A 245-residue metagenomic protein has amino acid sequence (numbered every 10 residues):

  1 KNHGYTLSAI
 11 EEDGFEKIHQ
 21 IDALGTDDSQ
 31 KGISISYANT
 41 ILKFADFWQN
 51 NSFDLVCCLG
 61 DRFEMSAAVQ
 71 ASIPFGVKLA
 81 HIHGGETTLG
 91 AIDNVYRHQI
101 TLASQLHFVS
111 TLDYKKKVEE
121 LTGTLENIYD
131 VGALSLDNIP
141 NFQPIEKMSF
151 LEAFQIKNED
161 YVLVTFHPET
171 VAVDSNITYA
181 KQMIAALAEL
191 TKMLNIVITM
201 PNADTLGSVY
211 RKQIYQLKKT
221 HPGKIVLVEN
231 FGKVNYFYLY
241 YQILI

Functional and structural regions predicted by a protein language model:
K1-G4, A103-T178: A nucleotide-sugar donor-handling region in carbohydrate enzymes
K1-S36, K43: Conserved nucleotide-sugar phosphate-binding/catalytic loop shared by glycosyltransferases and other
L7-I10, I145-Y241: Donor-nucleotide binding loops and adjacent catalytic segments primarily of GT-B fold Leloir glycosyltransferases
W48-R62: Short N-terminal targeting/anchoring amphipathic segment
C58-L59, S66, H81-I82, H107 (+1 more regions): A donor-sugar binding/catalytic signature common to diverse glycosyltransferases and related nucleotide-sugar
R62-V69, K115: Short glycine/serine/threonine-rich phosphate/pyrophosphate-binding segments that cradle anionic phosphate groups
A71-G85: Active-site proximal beta-strand in glycosyltransferases
T88-Q105: A conserved, positively charged/aromatic
